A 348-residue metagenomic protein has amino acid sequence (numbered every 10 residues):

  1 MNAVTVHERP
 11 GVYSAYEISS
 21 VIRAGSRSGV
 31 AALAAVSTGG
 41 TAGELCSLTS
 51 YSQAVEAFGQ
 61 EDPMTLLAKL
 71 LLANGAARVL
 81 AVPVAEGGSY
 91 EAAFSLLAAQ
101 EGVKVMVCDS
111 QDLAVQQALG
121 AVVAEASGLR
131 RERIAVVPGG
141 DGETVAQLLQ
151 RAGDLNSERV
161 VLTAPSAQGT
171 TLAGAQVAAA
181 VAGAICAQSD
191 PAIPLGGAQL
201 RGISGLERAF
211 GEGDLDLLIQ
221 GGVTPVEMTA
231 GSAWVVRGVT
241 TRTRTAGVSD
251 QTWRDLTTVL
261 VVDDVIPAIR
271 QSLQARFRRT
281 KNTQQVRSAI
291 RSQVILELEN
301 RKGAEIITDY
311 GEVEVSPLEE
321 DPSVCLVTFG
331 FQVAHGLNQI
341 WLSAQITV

Functional and structural regions predicted by a protein language model:
M1-V348: Surface-exposed assembly/interface segments
